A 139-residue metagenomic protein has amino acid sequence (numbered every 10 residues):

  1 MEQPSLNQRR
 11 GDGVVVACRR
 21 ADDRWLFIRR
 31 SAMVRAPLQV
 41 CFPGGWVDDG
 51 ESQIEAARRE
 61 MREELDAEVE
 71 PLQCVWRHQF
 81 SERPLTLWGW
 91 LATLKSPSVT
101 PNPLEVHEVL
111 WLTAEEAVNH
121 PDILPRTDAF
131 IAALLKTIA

Functional and structural regions predicted by a protein language model:
E2-L26, P43-W46: Conserved N-terminal beta-strand and adjoining loop/helix that marks the start of the Nudix/MutT-like hydrolase domain
P4-Q8, F80, P101: Short Gly/Pro-enriched turn/cap motifs at secondary-structure boundaries
C18-R19, F27, A92, W111: Conserved hydrophobic "DFG−1" position in protein kinase catalytic cores
R24-E63, A67: Conserved Nudix-box catalytic region and its N-terminal flanking loop in Nudix hydrolases and closely related
V47, A117-V118: A generic structural signal for short hydrophobic patches within well-formed alpha-helices
A67-W76: A short coil-to-beta-strand element that immediately follows conserved catalytic motifs
H78-T100, L110, E115-E116, F130-L134 (+1 more regions): Active-site-adjacent beta-strand/loop module that shapes the phosphate/pyrophosphate-binding cleft
V99-L104, N119-L124: Short, charged, solvent-exposed linker or helix-capping segments at domain edges/interfaces that act as flexible hinges
